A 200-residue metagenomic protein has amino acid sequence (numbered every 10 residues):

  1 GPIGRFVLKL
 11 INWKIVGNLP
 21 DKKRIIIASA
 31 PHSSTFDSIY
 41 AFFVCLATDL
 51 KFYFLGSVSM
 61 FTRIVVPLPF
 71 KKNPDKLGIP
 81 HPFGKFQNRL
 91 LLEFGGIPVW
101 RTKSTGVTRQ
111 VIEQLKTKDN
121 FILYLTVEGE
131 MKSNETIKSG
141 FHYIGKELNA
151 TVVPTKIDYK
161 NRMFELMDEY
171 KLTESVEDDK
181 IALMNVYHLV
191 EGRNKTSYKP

Functional and structural regions predicted by a protein language model:
F6-L189: Soluble catalytic domains of membrane acyltransferases
N185-P200: Charged phosphate-binding loop/patch that engages nucleotide di/tri-phosphates or the phosphate backbone of nucleic
